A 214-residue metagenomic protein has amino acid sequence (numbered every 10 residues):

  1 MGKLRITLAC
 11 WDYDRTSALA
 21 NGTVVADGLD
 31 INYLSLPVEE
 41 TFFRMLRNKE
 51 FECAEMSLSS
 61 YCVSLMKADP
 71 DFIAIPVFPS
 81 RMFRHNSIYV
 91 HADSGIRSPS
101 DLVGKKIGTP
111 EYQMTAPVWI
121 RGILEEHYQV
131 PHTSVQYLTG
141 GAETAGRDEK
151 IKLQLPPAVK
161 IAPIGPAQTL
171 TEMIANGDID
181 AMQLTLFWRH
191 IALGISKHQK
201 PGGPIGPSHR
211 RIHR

Functional and structural regions predicted by a protein language model:
M1, N21, G202-I205: Feature targets compositionally biased, intrinsically disordered low-complexity regions with long contiguous runs
G2-T7: Extreme N-terminal starter segment of soluble prokaryotic enzymes
C10: Extended substrate-binding grooves/exosites of carbohydrate-active enzymes
Y13, L29, N48, N176 (+1 more regions): Short, structured coil/loop segments at alpha-helix boundaries
D14-G146, K152: Short, glycine-/small- and polar/acidic-enriched structural segments that line small-molecule recognition paths
D148-R214: Pocket-lining segment of extracytoplasmic ligand-binding domains
